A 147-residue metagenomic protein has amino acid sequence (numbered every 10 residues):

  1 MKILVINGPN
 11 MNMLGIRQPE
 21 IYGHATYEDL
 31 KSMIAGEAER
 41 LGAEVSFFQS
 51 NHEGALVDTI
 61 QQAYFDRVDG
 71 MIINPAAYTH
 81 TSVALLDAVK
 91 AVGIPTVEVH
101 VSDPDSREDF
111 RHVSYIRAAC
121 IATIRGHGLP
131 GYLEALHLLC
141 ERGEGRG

Functional and structural regions predicted by a protein language model:
M1-L4: Extreme N-terminal starter segment of soluble prokaryotic enzymes
L14-E28: Glycine- and acidic-residue-enriched helix-capping/strand-helix junction motifs
S46-G54: Short beta->alpha junction loops
F47, V97, S106-G147: Short, glycine-/small-residue-rich phosphate/pyrophosphate-handling segment
A55-M71: Short, electropositive alpha-helical surface patch
A63-D66, V89-A91, V113-A118: Short, hinge-like loop/turn segments at secondary-structure boundaries
R67-D105: Mid-chain, well-packed structural core segment of small domains
